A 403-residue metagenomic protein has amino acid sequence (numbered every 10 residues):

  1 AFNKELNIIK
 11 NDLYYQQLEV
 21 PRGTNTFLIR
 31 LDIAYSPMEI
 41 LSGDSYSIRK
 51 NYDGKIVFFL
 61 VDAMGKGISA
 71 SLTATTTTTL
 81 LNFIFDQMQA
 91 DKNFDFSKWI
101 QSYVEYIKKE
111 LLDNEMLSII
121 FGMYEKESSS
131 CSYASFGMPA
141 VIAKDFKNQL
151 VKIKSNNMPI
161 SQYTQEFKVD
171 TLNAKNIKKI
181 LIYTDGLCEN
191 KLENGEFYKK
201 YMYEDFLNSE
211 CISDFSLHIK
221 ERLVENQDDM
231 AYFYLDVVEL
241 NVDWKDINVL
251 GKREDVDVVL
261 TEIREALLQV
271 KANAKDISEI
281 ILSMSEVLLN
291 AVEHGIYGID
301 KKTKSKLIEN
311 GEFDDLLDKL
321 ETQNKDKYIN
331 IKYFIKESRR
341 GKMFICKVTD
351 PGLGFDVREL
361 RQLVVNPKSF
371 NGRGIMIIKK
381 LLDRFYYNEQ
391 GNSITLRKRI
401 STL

Functional and structural regions predicted by a protein language model:
F2-K179, V224-R253, D257-V258, T322: … and, occasionally, acidic/histidine-rich disordered N-termini of signaling adaptors
P21-R22, Y201, S209-D228, F233-L282 (+2 more regions): Bergerat-fold GHKL ATPase/HATPase_c domain
A63-K66, G186, T349-L353, R399-I400: Conserved post-beta-strand hinge residue in the HATPase_c
F215-E254, R339-C346, L353-G354, R358-L360 (+2 more regions): Flexible, glycine-/charge-rich segments associated with ATP-binding catalytic modules
E286, N290: Conserved polar catalytic motif of the HATPase_c/GHKL fold
A291-I296: Short helix-loop "hinge" at the ATP-lid/N-box region of the Bergerat-fold HATPase_c
K301-N371: Glycine-rich/acidic phosphate-handling loop/turn and adjacent ATP-lid/helix of nucleotide-binding kinase/ATPase domains
